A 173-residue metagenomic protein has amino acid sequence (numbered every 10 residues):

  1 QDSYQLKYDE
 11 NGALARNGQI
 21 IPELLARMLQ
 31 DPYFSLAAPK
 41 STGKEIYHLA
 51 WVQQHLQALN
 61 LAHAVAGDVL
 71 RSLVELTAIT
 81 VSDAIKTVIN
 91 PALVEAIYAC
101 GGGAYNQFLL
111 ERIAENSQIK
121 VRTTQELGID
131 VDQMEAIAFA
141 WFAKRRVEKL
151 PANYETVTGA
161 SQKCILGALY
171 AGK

Functional and structural regions predicted by a protein language model:
Q1, I79-C164: Catalytic phosphate/nucleotide-handling subdomain of diverse soluble enzymes
Q1-A78, Q162-K173: Conserved ATP-utilizing enzyme core subdomain
